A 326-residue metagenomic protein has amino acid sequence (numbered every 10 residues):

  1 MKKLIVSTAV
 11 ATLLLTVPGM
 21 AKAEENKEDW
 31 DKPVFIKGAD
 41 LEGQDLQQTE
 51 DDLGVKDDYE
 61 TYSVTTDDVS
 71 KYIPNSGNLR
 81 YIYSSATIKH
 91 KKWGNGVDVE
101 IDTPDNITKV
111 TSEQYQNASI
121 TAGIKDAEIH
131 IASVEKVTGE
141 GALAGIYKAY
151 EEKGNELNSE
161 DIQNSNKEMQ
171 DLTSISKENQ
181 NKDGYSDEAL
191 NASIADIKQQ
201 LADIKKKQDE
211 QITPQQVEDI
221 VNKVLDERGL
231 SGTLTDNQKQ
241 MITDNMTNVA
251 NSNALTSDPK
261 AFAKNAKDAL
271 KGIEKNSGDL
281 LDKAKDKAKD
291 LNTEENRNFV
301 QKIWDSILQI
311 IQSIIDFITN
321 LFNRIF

Functional and structural regions predicted by a protein language model:
M1-L4: Positively charged n-region of N-terminal signal peptides that target proteins for export
T8-T16: Bacterial N-terminal signal peptides
L15-K27: Sec-dependent signal peptide cleavage junction
E24-V64, N75-N78: Long, low-complexity, polar and repeat-rich extracellular regions of very large Gram-negative surface proteins
L53, S119-G123, A149-L157, S176 (+9 more regions): Sec/Tat-exported extracytoplasmic proteins
K71-I124: Signal peptide-directed extracytoplasmic domains
I120-T233: Soluble oligomerization/assembly scaffold segments of membrane-associated complexes
P259-I314, I318: Amphipathic alpha-helical membrane/lipid-surface binding segments
